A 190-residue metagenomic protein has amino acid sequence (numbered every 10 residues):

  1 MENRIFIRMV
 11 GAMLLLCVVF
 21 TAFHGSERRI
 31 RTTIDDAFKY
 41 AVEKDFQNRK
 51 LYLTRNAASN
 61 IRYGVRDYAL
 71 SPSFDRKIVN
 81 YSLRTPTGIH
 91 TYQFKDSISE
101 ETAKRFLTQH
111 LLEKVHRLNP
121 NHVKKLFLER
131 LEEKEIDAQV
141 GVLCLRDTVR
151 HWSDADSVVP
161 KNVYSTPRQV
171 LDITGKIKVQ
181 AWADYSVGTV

Functional and structural regions predicted by a protein language model:
M1, D184-V190: Membrane-interface helix-start motif
M1-L16: N-terminal signal-anchor/signal peptide hydrophobic helix marking the start of the first transmembrane segment
M13-F20, V190: Single-pass alpha-helical transmembrane signal-anchor segments
V18, R28-S186: The feature marks either
F23-S26: Signal peptide cleavage region of secreted peptide precursors
